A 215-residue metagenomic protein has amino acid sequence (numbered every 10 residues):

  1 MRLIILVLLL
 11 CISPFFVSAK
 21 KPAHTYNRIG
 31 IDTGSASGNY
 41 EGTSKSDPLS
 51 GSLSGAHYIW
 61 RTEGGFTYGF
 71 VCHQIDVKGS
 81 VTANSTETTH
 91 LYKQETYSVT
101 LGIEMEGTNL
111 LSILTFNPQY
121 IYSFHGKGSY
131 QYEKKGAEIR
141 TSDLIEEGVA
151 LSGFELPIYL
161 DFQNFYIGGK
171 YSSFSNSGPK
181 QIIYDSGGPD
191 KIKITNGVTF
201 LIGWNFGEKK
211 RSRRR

Functional and structural regions predicted by a protein language model:
L3-S13: Sec-dependent N-terminal signal peptides
S18-K78, G203-R215: Short glycine/proline- and aromatic-enriched beta-strand/turn motifs that initiate or cap beta-hairpins
Y26-D32, G65-V71, I113-Q119, Y159 (+2 more regions): Residue-level detector of the transmembrane beta-barrel scaffold of outer-membrane proteins
T33-N39, F70-K78, M105-G107, Y120-K127 (+3 more regions): Transmembrane beta-strands of outer-membrane beta-barrel pores
S37-L49, K78-T89, H125-I139, S177-S186: Outer-membrane beta-barrel translocator domains and adjoining extracellular loop/strand segments of Gram-negative
S44-G51, T86-E95, E138-A150, G187-N196: Replace "Gram-negative outer membrane beta-barrel proteins" with "bacterial and organellar outer membrane beta-barrel
A56-G136, L156, N196: Gram-negative (and chloroplast) outer-membrane scaffold detector with strong preference for beta-barrel transmembrane
V149-R215: Predominantly the C-terminal beta-signal and adjacent terminal strand-loop region of outer-membrane beta-barrel
